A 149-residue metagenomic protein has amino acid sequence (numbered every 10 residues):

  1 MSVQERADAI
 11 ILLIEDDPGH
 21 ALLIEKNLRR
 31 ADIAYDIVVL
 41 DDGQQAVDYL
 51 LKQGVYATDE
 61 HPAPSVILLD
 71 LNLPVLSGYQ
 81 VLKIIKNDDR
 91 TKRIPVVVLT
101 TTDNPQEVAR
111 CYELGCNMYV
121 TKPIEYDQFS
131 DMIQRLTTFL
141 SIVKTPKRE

Functional and structural regions predicted by a protein language model:
M1-L12, P18-V38, Q44-V47, L51 (+2 more regions): Non-catalytic signal-transmission and effector/linker regions of two-component phosphorelay proteins
Q4, K26, Q80, D103-M118 (+2 more regions): Alpha4 helix (beta4-alpha4-beta5 surface) of REC/receiver domains from two-component response regulators
D17, D42, P74, R90 (+1 more regions): Negatively charged, flexible loop motifs adjacent to catalytic sites in prokaryotic signal transduction proteins
D32, N72, P95, G115 (+1 more regions): Conserved functional loop/turn residues at catalytic and ligand-binding sites
V39, L73-L76, V81: Residue-level signal for the "D+5" position in two-component response regulator receiver
V55, Y79-K92: Short amphipathic alpha-helix used as the core "switch/output" element in two-component signaling
I67, Y119-V120: Two-component signal transduction core modules
D70, T100: Active-site residues of response regulator receiver
